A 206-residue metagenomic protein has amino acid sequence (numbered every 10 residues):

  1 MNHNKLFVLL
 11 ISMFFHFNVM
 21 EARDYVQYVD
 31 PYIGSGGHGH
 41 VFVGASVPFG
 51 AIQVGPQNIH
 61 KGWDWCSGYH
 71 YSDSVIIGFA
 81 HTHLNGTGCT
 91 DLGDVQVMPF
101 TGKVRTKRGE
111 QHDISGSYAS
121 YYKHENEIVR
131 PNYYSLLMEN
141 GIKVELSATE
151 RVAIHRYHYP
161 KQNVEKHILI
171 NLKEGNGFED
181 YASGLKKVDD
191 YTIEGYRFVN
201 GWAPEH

Functional and structural regions predicted by a protein language model:
M1-V8: Bacterial N-terminal signal peptides that target proteins for export
H3, F15-R23: Bacterial Sec-dependent signal peptides at the C-terminal "C-region" and cleavage site
V8-H16: Bacterial N-terminal signal peptides
A22-H206: Accessory carbohydrate-recognition regions in carbohydrate-active enzymes
